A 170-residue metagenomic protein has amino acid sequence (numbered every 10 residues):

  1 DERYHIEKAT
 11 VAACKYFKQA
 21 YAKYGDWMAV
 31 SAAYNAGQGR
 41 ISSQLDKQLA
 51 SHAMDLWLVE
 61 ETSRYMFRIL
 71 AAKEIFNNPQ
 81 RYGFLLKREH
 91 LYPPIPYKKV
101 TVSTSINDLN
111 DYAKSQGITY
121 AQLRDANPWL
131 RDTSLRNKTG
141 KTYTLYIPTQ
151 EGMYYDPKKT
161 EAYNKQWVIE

Functional and structural regions predicted by a protein language model:
D1-K15, Q19-A22, M28, A32-E170: Extracytoplasmic and endomembrane cell-envelope/extracellular-matrix remodeling and assembly machinery
